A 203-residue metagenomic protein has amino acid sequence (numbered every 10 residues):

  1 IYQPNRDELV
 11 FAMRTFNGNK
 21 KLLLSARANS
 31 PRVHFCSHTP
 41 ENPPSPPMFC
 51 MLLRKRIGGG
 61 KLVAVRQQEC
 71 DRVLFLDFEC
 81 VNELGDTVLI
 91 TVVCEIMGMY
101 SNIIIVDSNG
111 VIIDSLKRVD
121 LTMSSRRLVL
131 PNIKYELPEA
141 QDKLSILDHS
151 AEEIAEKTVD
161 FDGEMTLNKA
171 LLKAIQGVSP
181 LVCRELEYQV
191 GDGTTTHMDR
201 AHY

Functional and structural regions predicted by a protein language model:
I1-Q3, R66-Q67: Short beta-strand
Y2-K21: N-terminal-proximal low-complexity accessory segments that begin disordered and transition into the first
N17-Y203: Phosphate/anion-contacting hairpin/loop surfaces
